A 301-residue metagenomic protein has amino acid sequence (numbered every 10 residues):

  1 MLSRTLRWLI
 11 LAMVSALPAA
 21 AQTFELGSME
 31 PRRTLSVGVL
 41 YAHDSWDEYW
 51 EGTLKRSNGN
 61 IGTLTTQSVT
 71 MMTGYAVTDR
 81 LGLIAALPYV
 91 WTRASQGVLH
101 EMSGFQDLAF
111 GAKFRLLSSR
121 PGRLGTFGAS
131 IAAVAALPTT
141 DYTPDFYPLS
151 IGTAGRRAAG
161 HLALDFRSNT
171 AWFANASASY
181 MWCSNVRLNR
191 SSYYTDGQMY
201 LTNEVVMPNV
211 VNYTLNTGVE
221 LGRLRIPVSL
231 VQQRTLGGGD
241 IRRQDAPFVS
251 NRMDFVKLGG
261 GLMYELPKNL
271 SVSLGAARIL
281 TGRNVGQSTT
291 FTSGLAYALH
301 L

Functional and structural regions predicted by a protein language model:
E25-R33, R80, S118-G128, T170-W172 (+3 more regions): Short loop/turn motifs that connect adjacent beta-strands in outer-membrane beta-barrel proteins
S28-D47, A129-A135: Transmembrane beta-strand segments of Gram-negative outer membrane beta-barrel proteins
R33, T65-V69, S103-F110, F127 (+5 more regions): Residues that define the transmembrane beta-barrel architecture of outer-membrane proteins
V39-Y41, M71-Y75, A85, F110-L116 (+7 more regions): Residues on the lipid-exposed face of transmembrane beta-strands in outer-membrane beta-barrel proteins
Y41-D47, L87-R93, L116, A135-D141 (+5 more regions): Transmembrane beta-strands of outer-membrane beta-barrel pores
H43-S68, P144-S150: Surface-exposed strand-loop-strand hairpins of Gram-negative outer-membrane beta-barrel proteins
E48-G59, M199-L301: Outer membrane beta-barrel transmembrane domains
V98-V205, S250: Outer-membrane pore/translocation modules
